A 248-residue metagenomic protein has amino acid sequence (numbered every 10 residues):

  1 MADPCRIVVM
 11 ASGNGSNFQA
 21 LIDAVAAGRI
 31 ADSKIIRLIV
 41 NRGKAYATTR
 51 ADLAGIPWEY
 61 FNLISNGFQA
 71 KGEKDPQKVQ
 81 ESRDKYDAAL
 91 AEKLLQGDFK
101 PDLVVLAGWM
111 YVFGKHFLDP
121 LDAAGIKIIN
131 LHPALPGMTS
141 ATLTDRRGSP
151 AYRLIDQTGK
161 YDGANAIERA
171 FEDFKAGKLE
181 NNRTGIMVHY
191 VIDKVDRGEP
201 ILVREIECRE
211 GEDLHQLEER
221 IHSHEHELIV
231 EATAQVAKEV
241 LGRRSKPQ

Functional and structural regions predicted by a protein language model:
M1-Q248: One-carbon transfer enzymes
